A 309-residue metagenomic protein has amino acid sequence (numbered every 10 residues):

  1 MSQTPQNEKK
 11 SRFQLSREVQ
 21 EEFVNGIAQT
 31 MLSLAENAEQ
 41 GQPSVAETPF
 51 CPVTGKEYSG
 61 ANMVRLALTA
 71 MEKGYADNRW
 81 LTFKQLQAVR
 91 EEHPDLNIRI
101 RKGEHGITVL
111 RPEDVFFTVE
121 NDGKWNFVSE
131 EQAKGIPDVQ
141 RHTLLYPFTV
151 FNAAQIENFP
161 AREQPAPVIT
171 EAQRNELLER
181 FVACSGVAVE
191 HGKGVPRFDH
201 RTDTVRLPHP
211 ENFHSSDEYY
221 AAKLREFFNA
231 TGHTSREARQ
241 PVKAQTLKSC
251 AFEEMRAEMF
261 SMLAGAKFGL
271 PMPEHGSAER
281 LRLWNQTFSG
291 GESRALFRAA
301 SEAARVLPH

Functional and structural regions predicted by a protein language model:
M1-H309: N-terminal accessory/interface modules of nucleic-acid-binding and processing proteins
